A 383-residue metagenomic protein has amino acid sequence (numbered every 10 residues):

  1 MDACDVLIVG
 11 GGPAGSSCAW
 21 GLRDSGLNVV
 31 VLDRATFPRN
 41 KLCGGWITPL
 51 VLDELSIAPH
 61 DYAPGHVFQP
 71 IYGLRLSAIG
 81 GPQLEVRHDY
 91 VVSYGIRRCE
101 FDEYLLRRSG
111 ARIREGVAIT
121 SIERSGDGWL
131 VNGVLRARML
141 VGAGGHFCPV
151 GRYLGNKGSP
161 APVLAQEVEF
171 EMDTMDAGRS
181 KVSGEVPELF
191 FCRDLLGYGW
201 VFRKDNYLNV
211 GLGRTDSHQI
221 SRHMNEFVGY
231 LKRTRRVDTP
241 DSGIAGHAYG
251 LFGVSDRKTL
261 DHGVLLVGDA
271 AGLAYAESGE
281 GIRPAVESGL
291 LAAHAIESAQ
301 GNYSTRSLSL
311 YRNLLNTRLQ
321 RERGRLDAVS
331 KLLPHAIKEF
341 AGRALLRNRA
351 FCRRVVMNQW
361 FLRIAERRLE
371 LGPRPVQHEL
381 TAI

Functional and structural regions predicted by a protein language model:
C4-V30: N-terminal Rossmann-like FAD-binding beta1-loop-alpha1 element of flavoenzymes
A14, F37, F147: Conserved Rossmann-like nucleotide-cofactor binding loop
G21, R108-V237, G272: Predominantly flavin-linked oxidoreductase catalytic cores and closely associated redox partners
R23-C43: Glycine-rich FAD pyrophosphate-binding loop
R39-R75: N-terminal FAD cofactor-binding segment of flavoenzymes
R87-R107, T215-H223: Short beta-strand to alpha-helix junction loop
S121, R136, H218-I296: FAD/FMN-dependent oxidoreductases across multiple families
H294-I383: C-terminal helical "tail/cap" subdomain of flavin- and related membrane-associated enzymes
